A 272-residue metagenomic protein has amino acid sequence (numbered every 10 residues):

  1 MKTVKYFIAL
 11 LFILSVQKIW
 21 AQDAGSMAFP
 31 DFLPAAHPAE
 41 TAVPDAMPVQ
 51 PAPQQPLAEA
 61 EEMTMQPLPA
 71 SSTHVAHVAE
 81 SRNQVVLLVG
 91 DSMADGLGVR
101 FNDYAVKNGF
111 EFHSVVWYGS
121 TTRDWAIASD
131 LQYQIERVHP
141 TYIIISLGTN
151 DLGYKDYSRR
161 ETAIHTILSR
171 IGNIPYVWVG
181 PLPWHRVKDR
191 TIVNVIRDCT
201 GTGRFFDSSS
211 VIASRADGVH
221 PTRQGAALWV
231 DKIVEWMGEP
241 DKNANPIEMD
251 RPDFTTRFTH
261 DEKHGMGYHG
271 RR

Functional and structural regions predicted by a protein language model:
M1-L87, A94, V99, N108 (+2 more regions): N-terminal secretory targeting modules
T3, A28, S120-T122, F206-D207 (+1 more regions): Short, solvent-exposed coil/turn linker segments
S15, V106-N108, G172, C199: Short, structurally constrained coil/turn elements that cap an alpha-helix or connect an alpha-helix to the following
S71-S72, A76, S92, T121 (+3 more regions): Secondary-structure junction/capping motif
S72, Q84, Y118, V179 (+1 more regions): A near-ubiquitous, low-amplitude feature marking generic local secondary-structure context
H77-E161, H185-V187: Conserved SGNH/GDSL esterase-like catalytic core that processes O-acyl groups on lipids and polysaccharides
V106-G109, H113, T121, I196 (+4 more regions): Solvent-exposed, non-transmembrane amphipathic alpha-helical segments
A126-R251, Y268-H269: Alpha-helical cap/lid subdomain in secreted, periplasmic, or secretory-pathway luminal O-acyl-processing enzymes
